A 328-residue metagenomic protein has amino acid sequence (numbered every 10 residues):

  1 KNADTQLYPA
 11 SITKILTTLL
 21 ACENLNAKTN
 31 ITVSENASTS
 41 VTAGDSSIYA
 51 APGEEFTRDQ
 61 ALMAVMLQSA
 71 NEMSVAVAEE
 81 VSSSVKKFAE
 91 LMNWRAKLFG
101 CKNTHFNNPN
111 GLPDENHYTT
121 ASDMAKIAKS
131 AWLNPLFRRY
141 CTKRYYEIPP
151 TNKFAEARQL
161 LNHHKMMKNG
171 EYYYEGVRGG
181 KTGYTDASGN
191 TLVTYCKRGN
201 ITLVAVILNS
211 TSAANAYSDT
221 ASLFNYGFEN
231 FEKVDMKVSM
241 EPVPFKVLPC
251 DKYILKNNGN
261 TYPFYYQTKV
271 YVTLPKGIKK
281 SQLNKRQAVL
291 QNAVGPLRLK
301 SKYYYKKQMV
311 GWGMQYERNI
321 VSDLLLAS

Functional and structural regions predicted by a protein language model:
K1-S122, K126-P135: Active-site-adjacent loops and short helices of periplasmic peptidoglycan-processing enzymes
C101-K102, N116-Y118, S122-D123, A128-S328: Domain-terminus/edge residues, biased toward the C-terminal soluble/receptor-binding domains of extracytoplasmic
